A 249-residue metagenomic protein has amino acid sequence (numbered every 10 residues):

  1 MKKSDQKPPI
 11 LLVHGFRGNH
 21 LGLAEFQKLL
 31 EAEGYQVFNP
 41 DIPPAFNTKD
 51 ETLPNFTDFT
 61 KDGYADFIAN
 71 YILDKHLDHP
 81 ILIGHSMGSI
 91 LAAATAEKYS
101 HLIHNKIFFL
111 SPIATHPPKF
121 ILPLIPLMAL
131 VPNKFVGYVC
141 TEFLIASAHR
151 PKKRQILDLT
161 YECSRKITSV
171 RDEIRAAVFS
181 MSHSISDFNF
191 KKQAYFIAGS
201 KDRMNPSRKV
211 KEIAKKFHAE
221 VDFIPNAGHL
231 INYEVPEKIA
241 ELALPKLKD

Functional and structural regions predicted by a protein language model:
D5-D50: Conserved HGGG/HGGXW glycine-rich cap/lid loop of the alpha/beta-hydrolase fold
N39-I81: Active-site loop/oxyanion-hole signature of alpha/beta-hydrolase fold enzymes
L82-G84, L110: Short beta-strand immediately N-terminal to the catalytic nucleophile in serine-hydrolase-like folds
G84-A92: Gly/Ala-rich beta-loop-alpha elbow adjacent to hydrolase catalytic centers
E97, N105-K134: Flexible "cap/lid" loop of the alpha/beta hydrolase fold
P118-K119, K134-K192: Conserved alpha/beta-hydrolase catalytic His-Asp/Glu region
Y195-A227, Y233: Conserved loop-alpha-helix segment in the C-terminal half of the alpha/beta-hydrolase fold that carries the catalytic
Y233-P245: Post-His helix in hydrolase/transferase enzymes
